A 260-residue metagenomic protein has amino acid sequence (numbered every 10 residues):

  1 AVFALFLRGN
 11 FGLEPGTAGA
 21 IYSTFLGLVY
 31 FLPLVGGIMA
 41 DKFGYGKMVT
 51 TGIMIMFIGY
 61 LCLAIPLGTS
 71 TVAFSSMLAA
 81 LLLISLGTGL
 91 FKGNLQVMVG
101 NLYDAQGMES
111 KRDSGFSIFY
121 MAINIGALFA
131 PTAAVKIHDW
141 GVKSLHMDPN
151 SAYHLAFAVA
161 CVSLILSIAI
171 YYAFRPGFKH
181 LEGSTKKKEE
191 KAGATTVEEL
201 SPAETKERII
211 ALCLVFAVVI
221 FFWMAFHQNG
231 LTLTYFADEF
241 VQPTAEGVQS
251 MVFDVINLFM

Functional and structural regions predicted by a protein language model:
S23-D41, L128, L258-M260: Central cavity-lining transmembrane alpha-helices of secondary-active solute carriers, predominantly the Major
F31-V35, I58, I125-G141: A gly/Pro-rich, aromatic-decorated transmembrane alpha-helix motif that marks the paired, flexible gating helices
D41-M56, S110: Cytoplasmic membrane-interface "Motif A"-like loop-to-helix N-cap segments of 12-TM Major Facilitator Superfamily
T51-V72, M77: C-terminal ends and interior cores of transmembrane alpha-helices in multi-pass membrane transporters/permeases
G59, V72-N94: Hydrophobic core of transmembrane alpha-helices in multi-pass small-molecule transporters, especially MFS/SLC-type
G89-M121: Cytoplasmic helix-loop-helix junction between adjacent transmembrane helices in 12-TM secondary transporters
D104-D113, A134-Q249: Intracellular loop-helix junctions on the cytosolic face of multi-pass helical membrane proteins
